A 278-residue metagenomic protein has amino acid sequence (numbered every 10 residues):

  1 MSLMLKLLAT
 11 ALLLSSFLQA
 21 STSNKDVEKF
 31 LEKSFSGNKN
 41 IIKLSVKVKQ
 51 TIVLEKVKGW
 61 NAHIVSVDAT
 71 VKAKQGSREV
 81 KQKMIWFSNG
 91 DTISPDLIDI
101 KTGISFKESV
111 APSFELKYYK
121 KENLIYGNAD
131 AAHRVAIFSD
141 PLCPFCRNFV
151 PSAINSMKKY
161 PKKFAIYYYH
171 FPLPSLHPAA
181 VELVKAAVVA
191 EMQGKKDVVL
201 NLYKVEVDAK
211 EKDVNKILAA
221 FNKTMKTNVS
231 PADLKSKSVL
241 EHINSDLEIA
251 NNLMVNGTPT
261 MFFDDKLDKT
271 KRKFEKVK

Functional and structural regions predicted by a protein language model:
S2-T10: Sec-dependent signal peptide recognition, specifically the positively charged N-region followed immediately by
A20-S45: Short, non-transmembrane alpha-helical segments in secretory-pathway proteins
S21-E28, I64, L173-K278: Cysteine-centric redox/oxidoreductase cores and disulfide-bonded domains
K43-Q82: Exposed beta-strand-loop-beta-strand "reactive/processing" segments of non-cytosolic proteins
A69-F106, V207-E211, F263-K278: Non-catalytic, surface beta->alpha helical segment in thiol-disulfide oxidoreductase systems
E115-H133, K158: A short beta-strand-turn-helix
S139, C146-Y160, P172: Typically the conserved alpha-helix immediately C-terminal to a functionally engaged Cys/Sec in thioredoxin-like
S139-L142, G257: Short pre-active-site segment immediately N-terminal to redox-active cysteine/selenocysteine motifs in thiol-based
